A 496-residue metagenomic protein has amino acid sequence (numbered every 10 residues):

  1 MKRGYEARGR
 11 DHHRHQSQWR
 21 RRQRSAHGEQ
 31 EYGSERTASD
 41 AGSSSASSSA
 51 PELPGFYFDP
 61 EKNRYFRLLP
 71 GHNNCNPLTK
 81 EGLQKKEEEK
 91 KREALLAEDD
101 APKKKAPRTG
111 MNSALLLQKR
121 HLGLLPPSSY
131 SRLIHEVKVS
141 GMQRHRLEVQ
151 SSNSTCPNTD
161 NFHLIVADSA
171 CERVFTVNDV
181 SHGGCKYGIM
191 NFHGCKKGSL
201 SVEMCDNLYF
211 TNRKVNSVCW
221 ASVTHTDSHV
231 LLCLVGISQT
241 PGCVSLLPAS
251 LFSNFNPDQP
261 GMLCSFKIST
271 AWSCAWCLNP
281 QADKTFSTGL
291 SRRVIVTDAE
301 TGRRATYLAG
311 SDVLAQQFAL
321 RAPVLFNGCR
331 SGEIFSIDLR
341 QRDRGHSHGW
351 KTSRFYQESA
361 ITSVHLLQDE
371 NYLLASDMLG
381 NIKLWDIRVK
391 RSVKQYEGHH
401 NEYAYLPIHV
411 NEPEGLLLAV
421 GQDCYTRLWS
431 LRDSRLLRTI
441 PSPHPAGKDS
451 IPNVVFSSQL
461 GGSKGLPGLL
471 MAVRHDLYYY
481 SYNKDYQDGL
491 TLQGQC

Functional and structural regions predicted by a protein language model:
M1-P51: Compositionally biased, intrinsically disordered low-complexity regions enriched for acidic
G42-K86: Signature of WW domains and closely related Tyr/Trp-rich beta-sheet microdomains in eukaryotic regulatory proteins
L69, A97-I337, T352-E358, S363-H365 (+4 more regions): WD40 beta-propeller repeat fold
K85-L95: Short, solvent-exposed cationic patches
L339-R340, I387-R391, S430-R432: Beta-propeller blade-edge and WD-like acidic-aromatic loop motif
Y356-R391: Long, well-ordered mid-to-C-terminal structural blocks that present hydrophobic/aromatic surfaces
S376, G380, G398-R435: Loop/turn-rich, solvent-exposed surfaces of beta-rich toroidal or solenoidal domains
